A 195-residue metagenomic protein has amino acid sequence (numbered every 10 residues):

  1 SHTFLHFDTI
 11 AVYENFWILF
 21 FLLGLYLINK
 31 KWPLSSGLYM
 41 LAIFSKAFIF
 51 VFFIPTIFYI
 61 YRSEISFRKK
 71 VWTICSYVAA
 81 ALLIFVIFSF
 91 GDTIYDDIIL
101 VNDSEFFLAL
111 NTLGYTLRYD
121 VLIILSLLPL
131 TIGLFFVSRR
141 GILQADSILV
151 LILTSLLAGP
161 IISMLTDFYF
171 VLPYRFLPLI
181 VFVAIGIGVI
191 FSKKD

Functional and structural regions predicted by a protein language model:
S1-T3, N15-L22: Membrane-embedded helix bundles of polyisoprenyl
H6-E14: Short acidic/glycine- and proline-prone juxtamembrane loop motifs at membrane-interface regions of multi-pass membrane
E14-W17, V51, F170-D195: Hydrophobic/aromatic-rich transmembrane helices and adjacent perimembrane loops
F21-L34: Membrane-interface transmembrane helices that cradle and orient dolichyl/undecaprenyl
F50-A79: Perimembrane helix-loop-helix junctions
D97-Y119: Juxtamembrane membrane-water interface segments that cap and precede transmembrane helices
L122-D146, P160: Hydrophobic, aromatic-rich transmembrane alpha-helices and their immediate juxtamembrane boundary segments
L143-L165: Transmembrane alpha-helix segments characteristic of polytopic inner-membrane glycan-assembly/cell-envelope
